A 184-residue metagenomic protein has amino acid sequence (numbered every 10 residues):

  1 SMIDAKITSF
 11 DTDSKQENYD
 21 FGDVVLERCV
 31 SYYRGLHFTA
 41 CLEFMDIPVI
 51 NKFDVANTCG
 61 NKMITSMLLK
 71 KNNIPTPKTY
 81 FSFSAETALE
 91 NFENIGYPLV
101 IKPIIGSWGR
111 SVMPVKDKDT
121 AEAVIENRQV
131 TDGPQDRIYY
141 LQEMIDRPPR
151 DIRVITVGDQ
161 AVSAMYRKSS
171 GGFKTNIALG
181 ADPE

Functional and structural regions predicted by a protein language model:
S1-V55, I64: ATP-binding N-terminal substructure of ATP-dependent carboxylate-amine bond-forming enzymes
N18, E43-D46, N51, A56-Y140 (+1 more regions): Active-site nucleotide/adenylate-binding loops and adjacent lid/helix of ATP-dependent enzymes
V25-L26, K52-F53, P75-T76, D182-E184: Short, contiguous strand/loop micro-motifs
R28, S82, R167: Conserved residues at the C-terminal ends of beta-strands
S31-Y32, G106, D146, S169: Short, solvent-exposed loop/turn segments at secondary-structure junctions
Y33, N57, T87, V162 (+1 more regions): Surface-exposed, flexible loop/turn segments at secondary-structure boundaries
L36-T39, C59-N61, N94, Y166-G171: Short hydrophobic/aromatic-rich motifs at helix boundaries and adjacent loops
M113-E184: Phosphate-binding site of ATP-dependent enzymes
